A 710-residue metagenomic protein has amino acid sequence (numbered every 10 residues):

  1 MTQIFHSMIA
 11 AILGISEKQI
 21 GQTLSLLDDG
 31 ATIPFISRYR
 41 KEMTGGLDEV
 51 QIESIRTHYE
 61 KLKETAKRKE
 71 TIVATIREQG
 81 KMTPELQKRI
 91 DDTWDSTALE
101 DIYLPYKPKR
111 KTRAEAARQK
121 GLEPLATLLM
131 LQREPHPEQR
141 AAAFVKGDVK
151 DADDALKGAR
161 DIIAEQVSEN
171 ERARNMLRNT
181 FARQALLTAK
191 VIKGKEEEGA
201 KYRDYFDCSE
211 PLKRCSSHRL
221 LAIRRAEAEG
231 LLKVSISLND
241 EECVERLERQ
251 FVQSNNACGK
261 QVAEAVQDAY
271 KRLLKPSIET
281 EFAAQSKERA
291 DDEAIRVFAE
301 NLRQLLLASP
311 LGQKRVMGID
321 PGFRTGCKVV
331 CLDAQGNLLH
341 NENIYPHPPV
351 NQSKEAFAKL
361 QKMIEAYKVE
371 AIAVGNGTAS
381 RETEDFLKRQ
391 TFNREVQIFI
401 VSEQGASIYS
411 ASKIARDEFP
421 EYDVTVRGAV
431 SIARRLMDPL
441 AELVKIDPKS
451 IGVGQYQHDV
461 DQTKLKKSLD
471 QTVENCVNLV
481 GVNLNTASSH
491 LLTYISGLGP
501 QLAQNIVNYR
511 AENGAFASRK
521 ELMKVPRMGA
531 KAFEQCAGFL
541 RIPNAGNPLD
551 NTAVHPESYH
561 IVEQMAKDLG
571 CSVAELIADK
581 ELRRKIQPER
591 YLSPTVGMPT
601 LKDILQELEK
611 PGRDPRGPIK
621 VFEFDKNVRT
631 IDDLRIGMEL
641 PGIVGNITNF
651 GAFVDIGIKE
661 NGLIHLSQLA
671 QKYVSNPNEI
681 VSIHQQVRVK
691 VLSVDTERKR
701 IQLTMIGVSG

Functional and structural regions predicted by a protein language model:
G14-I15, S309-L311, E474-N508, K626-A670: C-terminal accessory/binding modules appended to enzymatic or scaffolding proteins
S25-D28, P105, A116-Q119, A222-A226 (+15 more regions): Replace "in large, NTP-powered and nucleic-acid-processing enzymes" with "in large, NTP-powered factors and other
T32-I33, T44, D48-R113, A117-K150 (+5 more regions): Accessory alpha-helical DNA-binding modules that contact the DNA backbone or grooves
Y39-K41, M130, N239, P321 (+11 more regions): Short, ordered loop/turn segments at secondary-structure junctions
Q51-S54, K61, T65-G318, R324-Y422 (+1 more regions): Duplex nucleic acid-engaging cores and interfaces of nucleic-acid transaction enzymes
A98, F399, G405, S410-V480 (+1 more regions): Long, charge-rich intrinsically disordered scaffolds of nucleic-acid metabolism proteins
F144-K146, K150-A152, C208, L247-N256 (+5 more regions): Low-complexity, acidic/Ser/Thr- and charged residue-rich accessory regions of DNA metabolism proteins
N179-L187, I319-F323, G377-E382, V401-I408 (+5 more regions): A glycine-rich phosphate-binding loop feature that marks nucleotide/adenosyl-phosphate handling sites
